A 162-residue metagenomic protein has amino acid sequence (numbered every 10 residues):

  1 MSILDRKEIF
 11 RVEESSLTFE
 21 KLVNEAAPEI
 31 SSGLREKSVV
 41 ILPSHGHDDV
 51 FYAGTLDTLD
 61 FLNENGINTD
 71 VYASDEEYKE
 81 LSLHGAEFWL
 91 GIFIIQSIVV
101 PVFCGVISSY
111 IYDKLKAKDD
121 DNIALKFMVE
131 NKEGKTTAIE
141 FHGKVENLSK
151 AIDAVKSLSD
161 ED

Functional and structural regions predicted by a protein language model:
S2-S74, N131-K132, A138-I139, V145-L148: Membrane-active, amphipathic/fusogenic segments and juxtamembrane/transmembrane anchors that bind or insert into lipid
G54-L56, H84-A86, A151-K156: Surface-exposed beta-strand edges and their flanking turn/coil or helix-capping segments
I67-V71, I98-V100, V155-S157: Short, surface-exposed, polar/charged, turn-prone segments marking secondary-structure boundaries
V71-Y78, D162: Short glycine-rich, low-complexity/disordered patches
E76-K126: Membrane-inserting effector segments that mediate pore formation, membrane fusion, or transient membrane insertion
Y110-D162: Amphipathic, membrane-active segments
